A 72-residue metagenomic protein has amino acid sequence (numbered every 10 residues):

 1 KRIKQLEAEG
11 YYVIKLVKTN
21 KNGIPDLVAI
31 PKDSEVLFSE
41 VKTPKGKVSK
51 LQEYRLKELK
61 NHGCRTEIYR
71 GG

Functional and structural regions predicted by a protein language model:
K1-G72: Catalytic phosphate/metal-binding cores of nucleic-acid and nucleotide-processing enzymes, i.e., regions that mediate
